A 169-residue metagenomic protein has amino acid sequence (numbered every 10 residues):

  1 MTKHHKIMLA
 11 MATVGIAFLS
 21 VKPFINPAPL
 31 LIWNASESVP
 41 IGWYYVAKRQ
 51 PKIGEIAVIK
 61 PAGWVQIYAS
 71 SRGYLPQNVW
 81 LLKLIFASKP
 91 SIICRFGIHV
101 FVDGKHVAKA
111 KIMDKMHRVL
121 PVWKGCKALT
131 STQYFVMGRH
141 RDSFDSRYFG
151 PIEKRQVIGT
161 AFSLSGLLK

Functional and structural regions predicted by a protein language model:
M1-W80, A128, R147-K169: Protein maturation boundaries and topogenic segments
K48, P61, G97, G104 (+1 more regions): Pocket-edge structural micro-motifs
K52-I53, S88, R95, L129-S131: Residue-level recognition of short, solvent-exposed, well-ordered loop/turn junctions that link secondary-structure
E55-A57, S91, Q133, R139: Structural motif
P76-K109: Mid-length scaffold segments of soluble, non-membrane domains
L81, F101-H106, A110-K169: Beta-strand-rich cores of mature extracytoplasmic or soluble domains
